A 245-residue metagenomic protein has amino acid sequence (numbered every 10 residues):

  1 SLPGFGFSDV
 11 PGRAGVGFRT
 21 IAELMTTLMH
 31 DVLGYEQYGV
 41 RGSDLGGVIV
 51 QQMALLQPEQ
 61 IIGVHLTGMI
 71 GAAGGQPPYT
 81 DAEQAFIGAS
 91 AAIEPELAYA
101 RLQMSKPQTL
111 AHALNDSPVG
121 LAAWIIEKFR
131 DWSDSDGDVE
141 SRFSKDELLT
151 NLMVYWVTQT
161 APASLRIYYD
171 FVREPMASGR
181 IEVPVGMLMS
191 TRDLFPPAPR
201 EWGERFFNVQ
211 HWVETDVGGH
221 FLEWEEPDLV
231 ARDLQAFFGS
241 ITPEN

Functional and structural regions predicted by a protein language model:
S1-D9, H30, F238-G239: Conserved HGGG/HGGXW glycine-rich cap/lid loop of the alpha/beta-hydrolase fold
P3-G6, G71, G219: Alpha/beta-hydrolase active-site loop signature
G4-V16, Q51: Glycine-rich "HGGG/HGxG" loop immediately N-terminal to the catalytic nucleophile of the alpha/beta-hydrolase
G15-D31: Alpha/beta-hydrolase active-site loop
T27, Q51-L55, A231: Short, hydrophobic alpha-helix immediately C-terminal to the catalytic nucleophile
V32-A85: Conserved hydrolase catalytic core segment
Y79-P107, A177-R180, E204: The feature captures the conserved acid-bearing segment of alpha/beta-hydrolase catalytic domains
Q103-N245: C-terminal subdomain of alpha/beta-hydrolase-fold enzymes, centered on the catalytic histidine and its supporting
